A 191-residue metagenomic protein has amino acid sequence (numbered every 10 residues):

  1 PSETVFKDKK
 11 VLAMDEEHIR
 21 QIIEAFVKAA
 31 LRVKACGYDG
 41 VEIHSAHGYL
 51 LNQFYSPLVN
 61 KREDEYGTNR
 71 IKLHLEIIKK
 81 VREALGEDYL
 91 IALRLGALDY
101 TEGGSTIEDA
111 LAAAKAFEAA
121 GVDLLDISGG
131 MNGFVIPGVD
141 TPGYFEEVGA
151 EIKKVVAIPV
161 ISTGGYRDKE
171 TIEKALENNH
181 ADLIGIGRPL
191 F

Functional and structural regions predicted by a protein language model:
P1-F191: Flavin-dependent oxidoreductase catalytic cores
